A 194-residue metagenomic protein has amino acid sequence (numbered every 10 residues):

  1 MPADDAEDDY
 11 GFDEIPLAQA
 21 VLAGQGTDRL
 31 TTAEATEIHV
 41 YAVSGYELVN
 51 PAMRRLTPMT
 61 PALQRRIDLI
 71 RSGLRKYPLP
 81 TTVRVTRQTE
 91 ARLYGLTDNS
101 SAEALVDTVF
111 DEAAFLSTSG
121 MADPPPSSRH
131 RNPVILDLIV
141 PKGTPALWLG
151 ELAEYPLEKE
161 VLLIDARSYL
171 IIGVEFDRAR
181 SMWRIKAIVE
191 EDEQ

Functional and structural regions predicted by a protein language model:
M1-D4, Q194: Actinobacteria-biased recognition of intrinsically disordered, low-complexity terminal regions
A3-T144: Internal glycine-rich, Lys/Arg-flanked active-site/core loops of soluble domains
E103-E193: ADP-ribosyltransferase catalytic core
